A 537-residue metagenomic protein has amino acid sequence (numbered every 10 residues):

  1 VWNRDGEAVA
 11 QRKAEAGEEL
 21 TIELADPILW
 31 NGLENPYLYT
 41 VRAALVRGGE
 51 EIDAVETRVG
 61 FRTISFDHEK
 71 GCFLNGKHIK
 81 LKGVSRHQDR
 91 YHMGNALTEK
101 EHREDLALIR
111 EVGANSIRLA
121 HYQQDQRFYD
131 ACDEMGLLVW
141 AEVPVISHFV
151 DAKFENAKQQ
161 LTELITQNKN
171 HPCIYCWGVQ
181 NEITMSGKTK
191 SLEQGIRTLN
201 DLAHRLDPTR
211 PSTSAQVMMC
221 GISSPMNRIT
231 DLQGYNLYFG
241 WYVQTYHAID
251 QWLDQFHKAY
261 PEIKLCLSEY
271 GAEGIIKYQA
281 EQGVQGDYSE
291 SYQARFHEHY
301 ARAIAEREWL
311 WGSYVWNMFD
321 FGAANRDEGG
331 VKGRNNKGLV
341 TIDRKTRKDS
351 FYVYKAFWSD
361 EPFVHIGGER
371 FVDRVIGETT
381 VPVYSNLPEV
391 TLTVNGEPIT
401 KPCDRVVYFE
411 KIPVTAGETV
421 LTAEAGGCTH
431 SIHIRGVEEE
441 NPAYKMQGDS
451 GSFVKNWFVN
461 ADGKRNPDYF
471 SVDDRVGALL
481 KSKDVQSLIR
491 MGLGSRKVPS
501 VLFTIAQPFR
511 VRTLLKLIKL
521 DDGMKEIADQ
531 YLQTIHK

Functional and structural regions predicted by a protein language model:
V1-H121, Y129-A131, M135-V139, Q160-E163 (+5 more regions): Secreted/periplasmic carbohydrate-active enzymes, especially glycoside hydrolases
S65, Q123-D125, V145-S147, Q180-I183 (+4 more regions): Active-site-proximal loop/turn and secondary-structure-junction residues that shape catalytic pockets, frequently
F66-K70, Q124-Y129, E155-Q167, Q216-S224 (+2 more regions): Alpha-helical scaffolding within the catalytic cores of extracellular/periplasmic polymer-degrading hydrolases
S85-K100, V112-A120, E142-N156, Y175 (+4 more regions): The substrate-binding groove and active-site-proximal loops of carbohydrate-active enzymes, especially glycoside
H102-D105, Q124, F128, A157-L161 (+6 more regions): Stable alpha-helical elements in mature extracytoplasmic
G136-L138, P144, R210-P211, I263-K264: Proline-centered loop/turn at the N-terminus of a beta-strand
C173-W177, Q194-R205, T213, S223-T230 (+1 more regions): Substrate-binding clefts and catalytic carboxylate motifs of secreted carbohydrate-active enzymes
N460-L532, H536: Compact, charge-rich alpha-helical regulatory domains located at protein termini
